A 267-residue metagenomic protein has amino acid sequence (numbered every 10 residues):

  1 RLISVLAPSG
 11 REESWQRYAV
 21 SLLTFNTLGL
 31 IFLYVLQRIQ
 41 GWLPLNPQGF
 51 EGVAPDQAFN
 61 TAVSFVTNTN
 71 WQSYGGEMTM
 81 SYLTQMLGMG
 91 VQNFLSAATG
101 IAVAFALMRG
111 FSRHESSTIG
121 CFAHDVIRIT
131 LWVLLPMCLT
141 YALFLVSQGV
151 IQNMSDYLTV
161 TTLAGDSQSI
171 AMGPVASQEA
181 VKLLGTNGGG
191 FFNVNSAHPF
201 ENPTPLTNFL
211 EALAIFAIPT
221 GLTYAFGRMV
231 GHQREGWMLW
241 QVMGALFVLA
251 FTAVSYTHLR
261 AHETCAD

Functional and structural regions predicted by a protein language model:
R1-N60, S116, G120, H124 (+3 more regions): N-terminal alpha-helical transmembrane segments of multi-pass membrane transport and channel/translocase proteins
A19-R109: Membrane-interface helix-loop-helix modules in multi-pass membrane proteins
F25-L33, S96, G100, T140 (+3 more regions): Alpha-helical transmembrane segments of multipass membrane proteins
T69-S96, G190-I218: Individual transmembrane alpha-helix segments
T84-V150, A212-A225, M229-G236: A conserved hydrophobic secondary-structure block that centers on an alpha-helix together with its immediately flanking
N153-M154, L158-L183: Extended amphipathic alpha-helical segments with heptad-repeat/coiled-coil character used for oligomerization, fusion
L239-L246: Central hydrophobic cores of alpha-helical transmembrane segments in multi-pass integral membrane proteins
H258-A261, C265-D267: Single conserved hydrophobic/aromatic residue that forms the stacking wall/gate of nucleotide- or nucleobase-binding
